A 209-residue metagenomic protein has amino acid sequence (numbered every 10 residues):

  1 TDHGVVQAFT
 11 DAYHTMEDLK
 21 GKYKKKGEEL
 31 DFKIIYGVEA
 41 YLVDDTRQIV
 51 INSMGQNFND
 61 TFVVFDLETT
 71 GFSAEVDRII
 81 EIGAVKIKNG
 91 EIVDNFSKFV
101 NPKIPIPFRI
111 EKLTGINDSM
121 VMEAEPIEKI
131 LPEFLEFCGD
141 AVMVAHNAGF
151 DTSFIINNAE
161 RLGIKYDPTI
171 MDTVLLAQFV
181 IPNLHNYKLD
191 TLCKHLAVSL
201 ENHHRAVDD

Functional and structural regions predicted by a protein language model:
T1-E68, K86, I92, K103 (+5 more regions): Phosphodiester-processing cores and adjacent nucleic acid-binding clamps
Q7-H14, I82, F108, P132: N-terminal, well-ordered alpha-helical segments
T15, A124, E133, L192-H195: Generic alpha-helical secondary-structure signal
V50-I51, K129-P132: A generic local structural motif
D60, A74-I80, K86-I116, L135-D208: Metal-dependent phosphoesterase core characteristic of DEDDh/y 3'-5' exonuclease domains
L67-E75: Short acidic, Gly/Ser-rich segments with clustered Asp/Glu that frequently serve as metal-coordination loops in enzyme
L113-I130: Metal-dependent phosphoesterase signature
